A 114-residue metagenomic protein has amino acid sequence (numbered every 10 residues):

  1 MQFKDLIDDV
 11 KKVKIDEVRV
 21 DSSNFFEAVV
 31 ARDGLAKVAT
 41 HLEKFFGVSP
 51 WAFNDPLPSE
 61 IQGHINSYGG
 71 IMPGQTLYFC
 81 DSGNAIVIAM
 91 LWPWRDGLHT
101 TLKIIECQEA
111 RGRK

Functional and structural regions predicted by a protein language model:
M1-K114: A cross-family detector of function-defining hotspots
